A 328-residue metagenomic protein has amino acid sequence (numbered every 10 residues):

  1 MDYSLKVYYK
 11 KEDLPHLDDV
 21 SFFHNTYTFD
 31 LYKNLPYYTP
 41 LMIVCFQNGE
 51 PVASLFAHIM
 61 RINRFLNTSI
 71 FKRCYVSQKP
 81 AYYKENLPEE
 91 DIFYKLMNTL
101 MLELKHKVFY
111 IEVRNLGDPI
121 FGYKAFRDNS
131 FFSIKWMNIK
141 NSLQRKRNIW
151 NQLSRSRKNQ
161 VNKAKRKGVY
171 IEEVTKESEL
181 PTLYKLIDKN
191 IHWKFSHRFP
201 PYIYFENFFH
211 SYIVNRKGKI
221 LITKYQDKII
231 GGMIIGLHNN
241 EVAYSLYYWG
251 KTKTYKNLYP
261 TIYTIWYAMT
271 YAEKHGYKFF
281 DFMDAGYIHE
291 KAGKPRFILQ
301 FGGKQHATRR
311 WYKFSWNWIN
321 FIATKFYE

Functional and structural regions predicted by a protein language model:
D2-F65, N115-N138, K146-T254: A conserved beta-strand-loop-helix scaffold within acyl/acetyltransferase catalytic domains
P51, Y82-L87, Y94-L102, F208-N317: Aromatic (often tryptophan-rich) hydrophobic motifs at membrane interfaces
I59-P80: Conserved acyl-donor/pantetheine-binding loop and adjacent beta-alpha core of acyl/acetyltransferases and related
R73-Q78, I134-W136, G293: Short, solvent-exposed loop/turn segments at the edges of secondary structure
C74-L116, I120: A gly/proline- and charged-residue-enriched helix-loop-helix capping module
K124-A125, Y184-L186, A292-P295, W318-I322: Short secondary-structure transition/capping segments
S142: Short His/Asp/Glu-rich catalytic/ion-coordination signatures at enzyme active sites or charged loops
Y312-E328: Membrane-proximal basic amphipathic "stem/tether" segments
